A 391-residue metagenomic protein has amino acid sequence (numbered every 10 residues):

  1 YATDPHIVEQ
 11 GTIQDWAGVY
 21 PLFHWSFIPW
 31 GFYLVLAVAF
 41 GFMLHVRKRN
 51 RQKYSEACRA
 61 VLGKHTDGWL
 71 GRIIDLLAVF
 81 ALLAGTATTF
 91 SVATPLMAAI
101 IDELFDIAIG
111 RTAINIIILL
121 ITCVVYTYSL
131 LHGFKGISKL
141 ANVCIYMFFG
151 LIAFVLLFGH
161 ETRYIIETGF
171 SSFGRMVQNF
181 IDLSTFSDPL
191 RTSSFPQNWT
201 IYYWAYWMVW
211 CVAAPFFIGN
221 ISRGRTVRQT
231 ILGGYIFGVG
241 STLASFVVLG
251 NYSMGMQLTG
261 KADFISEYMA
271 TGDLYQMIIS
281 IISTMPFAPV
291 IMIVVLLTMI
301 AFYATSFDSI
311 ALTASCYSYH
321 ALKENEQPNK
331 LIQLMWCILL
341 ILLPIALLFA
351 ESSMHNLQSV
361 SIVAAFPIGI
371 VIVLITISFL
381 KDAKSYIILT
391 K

Functional and structural regions predicted by a protein language model:
Y1-A99, E103, L156-G159, Y164: Transmembrane-helix bundle segments that line or gate the permeation/cavity pathway in multi-pass membrane proteins
Y1-V19, F42-W69, Q257-M285, I310-K323 (+1 more regions): Flexible loop linkers connecting adjacent transmembrane helices in multi-pass alpha-helical membrane transporters
I28-Q52, A93, Y128-G133, M208-V227 (+1 more regions): Transmembrane alpha-helical segments in integral membrane proteins
T66-R225, L232, F237-M292: Membrane-embedded translocation segments of transport machinery
L119-C123, F237-T242, I332-L348, P367-V371: Hydrophobic membrane-spanning alpha-helices of multi-pass integral membrane proteins
F148-G159, S241-N251, V294-C316, W336-L340 (+1 more regions): Hydrophobic alpha-helical segments of multi-pass membrane transport proteins
T162, E167-S171, S194-P196, I221-Y235 (+2 more regions): C-terminal membrane-solvent junction of multi-pass transporters and transport-like membrane proteins
A346-V363: Extracellular/periplasmic helix-loop-helix junctions in multi-pass membrane proteins
